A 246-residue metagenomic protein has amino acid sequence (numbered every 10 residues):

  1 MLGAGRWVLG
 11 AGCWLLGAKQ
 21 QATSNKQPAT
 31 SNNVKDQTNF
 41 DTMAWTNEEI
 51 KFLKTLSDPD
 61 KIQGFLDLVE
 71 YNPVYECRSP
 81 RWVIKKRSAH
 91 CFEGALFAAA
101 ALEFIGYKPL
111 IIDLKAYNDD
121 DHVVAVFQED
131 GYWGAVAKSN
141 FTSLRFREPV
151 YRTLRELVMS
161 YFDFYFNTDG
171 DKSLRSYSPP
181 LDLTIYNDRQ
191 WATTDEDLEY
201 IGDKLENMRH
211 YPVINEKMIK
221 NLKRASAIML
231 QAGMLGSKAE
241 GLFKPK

Functional and structural regions predicted by a protein language model:
M1-L16, A22-T30: Short polybasic linear motifs
D36-K246: A structural boundary/capping signal
